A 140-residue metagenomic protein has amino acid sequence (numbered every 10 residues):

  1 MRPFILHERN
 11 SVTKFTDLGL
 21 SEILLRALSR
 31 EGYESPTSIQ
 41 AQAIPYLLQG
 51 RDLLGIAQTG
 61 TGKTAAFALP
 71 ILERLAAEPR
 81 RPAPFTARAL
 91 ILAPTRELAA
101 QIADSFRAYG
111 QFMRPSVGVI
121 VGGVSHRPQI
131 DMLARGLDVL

Functional and structural regions predicted by a protein language model:
F4-H7, S11-F15, P70-L92, G136: Long, low-complexity, intrinsically disordered polar/charged segments
L6-A57: Conserved pre-motif I regulatory segment
N10-F15, T64-F67, A93, S116 (+1 more regions): Residue-level signal for pocket-adjacent positions within structured domains
E22-Y33, R80-L140: Conserved nucleic-acid-binding Ia/Ib motif block in the N-terminal RecA-like helicase ATPase lobe
P36-S38, P45-Y46, P70, A87 (+1 more regions): Proline-centered helix-kink/hinge sites
A41-L53, T64-P82, D104-Y109: Walker A/P-loop NTP-binding motif
T59-G62: ATP-binding Walker
